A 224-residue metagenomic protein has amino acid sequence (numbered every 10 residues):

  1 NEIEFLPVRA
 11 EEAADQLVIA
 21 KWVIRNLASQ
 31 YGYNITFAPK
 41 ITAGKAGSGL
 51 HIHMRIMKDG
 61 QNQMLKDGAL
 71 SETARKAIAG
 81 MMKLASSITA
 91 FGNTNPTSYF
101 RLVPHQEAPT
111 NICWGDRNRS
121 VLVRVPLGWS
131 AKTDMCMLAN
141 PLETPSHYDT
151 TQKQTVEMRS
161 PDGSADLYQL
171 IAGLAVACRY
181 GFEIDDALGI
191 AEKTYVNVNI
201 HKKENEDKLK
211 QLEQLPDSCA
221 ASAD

Functional and structural regions predicted by a protein language model:
N1-V8: Residues forming anionic-ligand binding surfaces in small-molecule and nucleic-acid pockets of primarily soluble enzymes
I3, I52-I56, I171: A structural signal for short, well-ordered beta-strand segments
R9-K21, K58-M64: Acidic, His- and aromatic-enriched active-site or binding-groove loops in soluble protein domains that engage sugars
E12, V23-Y33, K66-D224: C-terminal accessory/tail domains of diverse enzymes
Q16-L17, G32, G49: Charged, flexible cofactor/metal-binding loops and thiol motifs
K21-N26, I52-R55: Contiguous, well-ordered alpha-helical segments that form the cores/surfaces of helical PPI scaffolds
N34-T42: A short glycine-rich, hydrophobically flanked beta-strand micro-motif that places a catalytic Asp/Glu for divalent metal
S48-L70: Acidic/histidine-rich catalytic neighborhood
